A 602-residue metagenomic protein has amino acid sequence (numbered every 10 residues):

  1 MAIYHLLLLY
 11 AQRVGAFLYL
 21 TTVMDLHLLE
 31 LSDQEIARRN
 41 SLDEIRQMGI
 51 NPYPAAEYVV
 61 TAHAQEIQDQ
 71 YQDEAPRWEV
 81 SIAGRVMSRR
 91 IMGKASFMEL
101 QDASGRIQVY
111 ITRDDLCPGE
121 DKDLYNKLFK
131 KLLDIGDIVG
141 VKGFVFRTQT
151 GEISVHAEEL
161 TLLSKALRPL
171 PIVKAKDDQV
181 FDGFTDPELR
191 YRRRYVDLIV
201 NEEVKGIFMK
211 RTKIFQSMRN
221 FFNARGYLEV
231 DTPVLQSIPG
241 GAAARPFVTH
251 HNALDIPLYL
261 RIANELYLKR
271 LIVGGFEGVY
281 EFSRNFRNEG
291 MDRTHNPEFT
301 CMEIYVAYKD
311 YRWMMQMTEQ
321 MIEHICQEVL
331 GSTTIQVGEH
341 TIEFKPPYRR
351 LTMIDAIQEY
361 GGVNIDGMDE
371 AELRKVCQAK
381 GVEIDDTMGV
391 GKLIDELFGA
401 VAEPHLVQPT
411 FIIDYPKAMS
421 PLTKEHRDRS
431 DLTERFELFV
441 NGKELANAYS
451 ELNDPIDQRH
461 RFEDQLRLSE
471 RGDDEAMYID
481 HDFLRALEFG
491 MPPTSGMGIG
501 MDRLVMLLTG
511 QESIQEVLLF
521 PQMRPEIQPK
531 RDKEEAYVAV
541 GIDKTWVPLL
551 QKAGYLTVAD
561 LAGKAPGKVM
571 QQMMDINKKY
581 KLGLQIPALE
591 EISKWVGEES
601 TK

Functional and structural regions predicted by a protein language model:
H5-L6, L18-L20: Short hydrophobic targeting helices and cationic amphipathic motifs that mediate membrane/organellar targeting
G15: Carbohydrate-interacting/catalytic domains
L20-R531: Class II aminoacyl-tRNA synthetase catalytic cores and aaRS-like
Q528-K602: Compact, charge-rich alpha-helical regulatory domains located at protein termini
